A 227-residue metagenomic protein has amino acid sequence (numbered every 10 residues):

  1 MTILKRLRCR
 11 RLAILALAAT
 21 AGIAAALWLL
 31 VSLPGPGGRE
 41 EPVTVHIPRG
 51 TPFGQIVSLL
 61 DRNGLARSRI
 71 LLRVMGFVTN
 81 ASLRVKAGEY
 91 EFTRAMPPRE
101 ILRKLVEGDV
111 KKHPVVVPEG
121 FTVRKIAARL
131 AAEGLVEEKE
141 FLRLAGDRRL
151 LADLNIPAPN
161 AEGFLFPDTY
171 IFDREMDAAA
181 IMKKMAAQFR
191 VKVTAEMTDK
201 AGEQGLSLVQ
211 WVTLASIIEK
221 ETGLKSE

Functional and structural regions predicted by a protein language model:
T2-E227: Conserved catalytic or metal-liganding residues and their short signature motifs at active sites of enzymes
